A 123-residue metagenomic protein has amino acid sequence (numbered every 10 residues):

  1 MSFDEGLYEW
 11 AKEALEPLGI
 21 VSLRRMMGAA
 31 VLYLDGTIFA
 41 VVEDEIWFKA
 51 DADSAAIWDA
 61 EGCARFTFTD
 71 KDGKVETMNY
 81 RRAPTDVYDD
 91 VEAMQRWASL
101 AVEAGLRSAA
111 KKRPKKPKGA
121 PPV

Functional and structural regions predicted by a protein language model:
M1-V123: Charge-dense, helix-prone N-terminal extensions
